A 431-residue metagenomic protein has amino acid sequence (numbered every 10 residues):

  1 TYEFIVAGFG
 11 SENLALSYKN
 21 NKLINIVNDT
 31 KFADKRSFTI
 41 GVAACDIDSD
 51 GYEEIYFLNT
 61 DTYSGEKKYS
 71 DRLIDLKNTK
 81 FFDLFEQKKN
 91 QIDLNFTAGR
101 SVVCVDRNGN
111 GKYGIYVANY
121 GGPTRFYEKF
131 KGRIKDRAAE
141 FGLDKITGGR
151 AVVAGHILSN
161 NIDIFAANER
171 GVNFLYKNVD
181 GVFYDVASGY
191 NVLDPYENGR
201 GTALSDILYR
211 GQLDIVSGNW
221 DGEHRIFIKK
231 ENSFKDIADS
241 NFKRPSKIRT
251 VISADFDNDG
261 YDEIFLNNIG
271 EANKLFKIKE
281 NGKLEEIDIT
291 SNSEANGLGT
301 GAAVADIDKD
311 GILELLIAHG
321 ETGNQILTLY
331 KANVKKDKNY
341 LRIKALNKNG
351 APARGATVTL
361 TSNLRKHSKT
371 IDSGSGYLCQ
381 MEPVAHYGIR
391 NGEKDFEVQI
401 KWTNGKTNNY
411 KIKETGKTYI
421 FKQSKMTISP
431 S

Functional and structural regions predicted by a protein language model:
T1, F38-E54, A98-G109, G149-D163 (+4 more regions): Beta-propeller blade termini
E3-F4, L16-S37, R72-T97, Y127-T147 (+8 more regions): Blade-edge motifs of beta-propeller repeat domains
E3-G8, I55-N59, G114-A118, D163-N168 (+4 more regions): Hydrophobic beta-strand segments that make up the repeating blades of beta-propeller and related beta-repeat
A7, C45, L58, V105-D106 (+10 more regions): Surface-exposed loop and edge beta-strand positions of immunoglobulin-like domains
G10-S11, S64-Y69, A118-G122, N168-G171 (+3 more regions): Short, solvent-exposed loop/turn segments at conserved positions within beta-propeller repeat blades
A33-E86, I115-Y116: A generic tandem-repeat structural signature
N95, P195, R200, S205 (+3 more regions): Long, contiguous interaction/targeting segments characteristic of exported/extracellular or secretory-pathway proteins
S233, G282-S431: Gly/Ser/Thr/Pro-enriched helix-cap/hinge segments flanking short amphipathic alpha-helices
